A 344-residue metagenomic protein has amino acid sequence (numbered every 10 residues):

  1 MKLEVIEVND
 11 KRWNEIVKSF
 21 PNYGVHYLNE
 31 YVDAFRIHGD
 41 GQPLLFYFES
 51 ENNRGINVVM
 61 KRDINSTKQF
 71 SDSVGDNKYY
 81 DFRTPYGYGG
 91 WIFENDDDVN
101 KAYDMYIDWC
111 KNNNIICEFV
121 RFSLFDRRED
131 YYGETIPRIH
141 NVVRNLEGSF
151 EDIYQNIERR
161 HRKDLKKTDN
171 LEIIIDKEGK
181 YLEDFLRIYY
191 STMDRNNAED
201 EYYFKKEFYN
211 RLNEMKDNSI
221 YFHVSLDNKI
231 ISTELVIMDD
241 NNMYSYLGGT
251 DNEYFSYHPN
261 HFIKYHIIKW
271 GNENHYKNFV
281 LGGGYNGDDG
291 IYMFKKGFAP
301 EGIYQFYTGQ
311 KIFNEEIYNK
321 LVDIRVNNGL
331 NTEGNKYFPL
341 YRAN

Functional and structural regions predicted by a protein language model:
L3-N53, N57-T67, F122-F255: A conserved beta-strand-loop-helix scaffold within acyl/acetyltransferase catalytic domains
I16, A34, W109, N113 (+1 more regions): Short alpha-helical functional segments enriched in proximate histidine and acidic residues
G41-P43, N112-I115, Y276: Short, high-confidence coil segments that cap the C-terminus of an alpha-helix and link into the following beta-strand
Y47, D104, F208-N210, E214-K320: Aromatic (often tryptophan-rich) hydrophobic motifs at membrane interfaces
D63, Y131-E151, N274-N344: Active-site/acyl-donor-binding loops of N-acyltransferases
S71-E94, H140, N241-N252: Conserved acetyl-CoA binding element of GNAT-fold acetyltransferases
D96-N141: Non-catalytic accessory segments adjacent to catalytic cores
V99, Y103, H161, K264: Aromatic/hydrophobic pocket-lining residues that form the small-molecule binding cavity in soluble enzyme cores
